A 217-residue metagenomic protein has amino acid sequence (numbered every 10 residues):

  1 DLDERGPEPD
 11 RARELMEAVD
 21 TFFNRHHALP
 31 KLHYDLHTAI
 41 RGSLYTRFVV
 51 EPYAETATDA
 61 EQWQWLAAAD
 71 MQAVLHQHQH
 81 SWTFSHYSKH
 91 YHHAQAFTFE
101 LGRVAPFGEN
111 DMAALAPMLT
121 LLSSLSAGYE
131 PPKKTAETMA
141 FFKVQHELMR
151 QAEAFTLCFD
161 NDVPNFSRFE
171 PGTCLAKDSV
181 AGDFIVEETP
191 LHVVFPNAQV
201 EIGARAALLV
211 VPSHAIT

Functional and structural regions predicted by a protein language model:
D1-T217: Structured catalytic-domain cores with a bias toward divalent-metal coordination
